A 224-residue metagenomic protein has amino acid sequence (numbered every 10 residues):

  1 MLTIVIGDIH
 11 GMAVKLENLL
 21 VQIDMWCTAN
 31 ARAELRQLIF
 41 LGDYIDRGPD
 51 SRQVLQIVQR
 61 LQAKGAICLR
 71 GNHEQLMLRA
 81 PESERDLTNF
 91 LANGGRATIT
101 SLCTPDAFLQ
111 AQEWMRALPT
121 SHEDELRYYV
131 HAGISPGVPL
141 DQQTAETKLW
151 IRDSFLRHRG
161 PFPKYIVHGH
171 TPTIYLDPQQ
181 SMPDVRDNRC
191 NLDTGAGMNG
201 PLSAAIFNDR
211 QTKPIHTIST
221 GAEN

Functional and structural regions predicted by a protein language model:
M1-I4, H122-Y128: Beta-strand-turn-beta hairpins that frame and shape the catalytic cleft of phosphate-ester-processing enzymes
M1-L55: N-terminal active-site segment of His-dependent metallophosphoesterases
V5, L38-F40, C68-L69, Y128 (+2 more regions): Residue-level marker for buried hydrophobic side chains located in beta-strands that build the well-ordered beta-sheet
D8, D43, V58, G71-N72 (+6 more regions): Divalent metal-coordination and catalytic microenvironments
M12-V14, D46-P49, Q75-L78, H122 (+3 more regions): Active-site environment of divalent metal-dependent phosphoester hydrolases
A33-L35, R47-E125, W150-R157: Active-site neighborhood of divalent metal-dependent phosphoester bond hydrolases
E123, Y129-H131, A204-N208: Short, well-ordered beta-strand micro-motif
D153-N224: Acidic, His/Gly-rich catalytic cores of divalent-metal-dependent hydrolytic chemistry
